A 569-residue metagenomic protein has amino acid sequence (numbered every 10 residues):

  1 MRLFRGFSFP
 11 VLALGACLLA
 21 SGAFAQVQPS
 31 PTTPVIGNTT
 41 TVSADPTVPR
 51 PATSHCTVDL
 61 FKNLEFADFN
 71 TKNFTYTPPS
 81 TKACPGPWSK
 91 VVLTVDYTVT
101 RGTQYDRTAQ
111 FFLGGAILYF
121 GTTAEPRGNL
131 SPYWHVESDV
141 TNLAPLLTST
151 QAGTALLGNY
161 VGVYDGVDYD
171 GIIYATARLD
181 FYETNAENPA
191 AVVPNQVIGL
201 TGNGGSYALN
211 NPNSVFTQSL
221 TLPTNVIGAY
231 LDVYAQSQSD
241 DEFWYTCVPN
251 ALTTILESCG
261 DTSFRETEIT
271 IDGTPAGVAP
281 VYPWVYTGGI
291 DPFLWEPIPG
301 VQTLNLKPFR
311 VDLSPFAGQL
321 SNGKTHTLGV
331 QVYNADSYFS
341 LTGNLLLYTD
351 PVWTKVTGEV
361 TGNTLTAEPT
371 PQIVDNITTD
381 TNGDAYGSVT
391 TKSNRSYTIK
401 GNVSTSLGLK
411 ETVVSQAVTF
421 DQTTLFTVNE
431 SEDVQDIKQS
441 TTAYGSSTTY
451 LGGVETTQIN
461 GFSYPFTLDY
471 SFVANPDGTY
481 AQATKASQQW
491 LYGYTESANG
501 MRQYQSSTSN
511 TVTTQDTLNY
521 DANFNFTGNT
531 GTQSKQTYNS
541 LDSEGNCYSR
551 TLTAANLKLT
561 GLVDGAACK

Functional and structural regions predicted by a protein language model:
M1-L12: Bacterial N-terminal signal peptides that target proteins for export
P10-S21: Bacterial N-terminal signal peptides
Q26-K569: Extracellular/secretory-pathway and virion-surface proteins
